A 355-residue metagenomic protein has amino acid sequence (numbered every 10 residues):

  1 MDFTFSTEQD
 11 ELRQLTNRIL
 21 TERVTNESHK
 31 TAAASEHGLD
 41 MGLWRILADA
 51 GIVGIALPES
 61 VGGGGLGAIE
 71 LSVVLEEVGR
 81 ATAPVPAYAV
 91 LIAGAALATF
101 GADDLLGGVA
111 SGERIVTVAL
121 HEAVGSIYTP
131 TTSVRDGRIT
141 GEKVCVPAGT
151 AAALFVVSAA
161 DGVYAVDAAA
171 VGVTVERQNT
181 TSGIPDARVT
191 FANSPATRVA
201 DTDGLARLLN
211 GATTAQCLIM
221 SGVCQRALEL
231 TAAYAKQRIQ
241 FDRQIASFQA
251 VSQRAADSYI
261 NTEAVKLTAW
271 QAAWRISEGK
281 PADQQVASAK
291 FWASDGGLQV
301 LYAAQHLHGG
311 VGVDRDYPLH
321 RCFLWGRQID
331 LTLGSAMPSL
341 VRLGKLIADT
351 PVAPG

Functional and structural regions predicted by a protein language model:
M1-A81, G112, R138, N210-G355: Alpha-helical interface subdomain recognition
M1-T4, A93, A196-T197: Charged, low-complexity surface segments at secondary-structure and domain boundaries
S6, T25-N26, T99-A102, A148 (+2 more regions): Intrinsic-disorder/low-complexity, polar/charged segments
D40-G42, T99, S126-P130: Short, solvent-exposed polar/charged micro-motifs at secondary-structure junctions
V61-G62, A93, C145: Short histidine/acidic/glycine/proline-rich micro-motifs that form metal- and phosphate-coordinating active-site loops
A83, D103-E229, A233, A353-G355: FAD-binding core of flavoproteins
P84-A102: N-terminal glycine-rich flavin-associated loop
